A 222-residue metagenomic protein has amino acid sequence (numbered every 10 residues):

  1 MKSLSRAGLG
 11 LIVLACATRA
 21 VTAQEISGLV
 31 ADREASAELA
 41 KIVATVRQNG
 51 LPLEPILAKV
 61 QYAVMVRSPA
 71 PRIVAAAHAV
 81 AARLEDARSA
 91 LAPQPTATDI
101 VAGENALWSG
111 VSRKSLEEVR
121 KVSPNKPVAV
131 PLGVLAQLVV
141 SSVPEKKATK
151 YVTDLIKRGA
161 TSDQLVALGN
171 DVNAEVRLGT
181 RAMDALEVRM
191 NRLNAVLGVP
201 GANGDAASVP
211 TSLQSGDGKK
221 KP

Functional and structural regions predicted by a protein language model:
M1-L9: Bacterial N-terminal signal peptides that target proteins for export
A17-A20: N-terminal signal peptide c-region/cleavage motif recognized by signal peptidases
T22-P222: General marker for long, soluble alpha-helical cores
